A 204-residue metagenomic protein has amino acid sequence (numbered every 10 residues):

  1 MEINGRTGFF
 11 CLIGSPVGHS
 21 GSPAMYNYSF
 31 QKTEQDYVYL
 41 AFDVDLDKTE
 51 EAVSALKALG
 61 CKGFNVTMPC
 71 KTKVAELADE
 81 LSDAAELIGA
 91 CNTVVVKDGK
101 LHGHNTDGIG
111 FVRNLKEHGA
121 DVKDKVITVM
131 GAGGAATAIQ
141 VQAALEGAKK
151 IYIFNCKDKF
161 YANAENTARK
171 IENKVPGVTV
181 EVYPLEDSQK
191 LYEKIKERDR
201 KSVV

Functional and structural regions predicted by a protein language model:
E2-H118: Phosphate/diphosphate ligand-binding glycine-rich loop within oxidoreductases
K123-D199: Glycine-rich phosphate/diphosphate-binding loop of Rossmann-like nucleotide-binding domains
K201-V204: Conserved small/polar residues in nucleotide/adenosyl-binding loops
